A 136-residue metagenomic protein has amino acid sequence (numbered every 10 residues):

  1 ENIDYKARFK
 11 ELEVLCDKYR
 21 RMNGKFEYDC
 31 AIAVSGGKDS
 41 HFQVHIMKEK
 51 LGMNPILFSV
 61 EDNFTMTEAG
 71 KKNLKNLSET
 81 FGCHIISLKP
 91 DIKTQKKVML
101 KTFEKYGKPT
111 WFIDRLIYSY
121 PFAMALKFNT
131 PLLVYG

Functional and structural regions predicted by a protein language model:
E1-G136: ATP-dependent adenylation/nucleotidyltransferase module used to activate substrates
